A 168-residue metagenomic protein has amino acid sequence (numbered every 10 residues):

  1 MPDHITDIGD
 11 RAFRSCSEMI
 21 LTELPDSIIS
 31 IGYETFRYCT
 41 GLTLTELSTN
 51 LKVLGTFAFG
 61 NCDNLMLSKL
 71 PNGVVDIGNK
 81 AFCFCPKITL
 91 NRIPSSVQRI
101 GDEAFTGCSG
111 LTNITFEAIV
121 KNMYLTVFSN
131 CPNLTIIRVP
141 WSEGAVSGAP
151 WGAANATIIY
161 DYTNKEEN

Functional and structural regions predicted by a protein language model:
M1-D7, S17-S30, T40-V53, D63-D76 (+4 more regions): Structural signature of tandem-repeat unit edges
G9-R14, G32-R37, G55-G60, G78-C83 (+2 more regions): Consensus positions within tandem repeat domains that build extended binding/scaffold surfaces
F128-N130, A149-A153: A structural signal for leucine-rich repeat
E166-N168: Short, solvent-exposed mixed-charge patches
